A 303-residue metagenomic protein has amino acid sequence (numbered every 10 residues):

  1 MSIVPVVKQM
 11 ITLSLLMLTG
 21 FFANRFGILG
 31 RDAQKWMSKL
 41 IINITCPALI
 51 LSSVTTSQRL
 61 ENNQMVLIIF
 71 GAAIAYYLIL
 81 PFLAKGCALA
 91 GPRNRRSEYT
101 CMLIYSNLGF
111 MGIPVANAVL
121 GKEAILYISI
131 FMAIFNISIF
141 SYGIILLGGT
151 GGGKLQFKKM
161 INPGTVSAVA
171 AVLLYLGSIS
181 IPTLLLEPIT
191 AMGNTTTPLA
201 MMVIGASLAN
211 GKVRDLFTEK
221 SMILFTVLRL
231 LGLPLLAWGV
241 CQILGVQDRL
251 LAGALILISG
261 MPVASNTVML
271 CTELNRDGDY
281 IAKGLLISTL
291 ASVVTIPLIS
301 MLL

Functional and structural regions predicted by a protein language model:
M1-L303: Alpha-helical transmembrane segments of multi-pass small-molecule/ion transporters
